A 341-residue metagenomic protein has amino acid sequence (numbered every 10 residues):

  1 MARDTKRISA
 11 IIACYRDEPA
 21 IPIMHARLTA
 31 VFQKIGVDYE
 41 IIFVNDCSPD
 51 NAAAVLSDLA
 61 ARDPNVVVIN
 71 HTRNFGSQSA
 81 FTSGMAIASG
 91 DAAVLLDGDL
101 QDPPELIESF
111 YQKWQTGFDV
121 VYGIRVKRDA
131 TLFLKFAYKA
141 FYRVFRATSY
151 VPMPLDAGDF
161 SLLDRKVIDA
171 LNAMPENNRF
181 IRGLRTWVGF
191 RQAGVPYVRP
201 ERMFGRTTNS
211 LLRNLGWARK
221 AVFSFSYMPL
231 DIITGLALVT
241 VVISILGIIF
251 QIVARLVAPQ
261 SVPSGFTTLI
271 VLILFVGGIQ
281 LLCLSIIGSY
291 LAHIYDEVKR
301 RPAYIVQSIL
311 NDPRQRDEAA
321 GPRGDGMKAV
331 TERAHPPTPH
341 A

Functional and structural regions predicted by a protein language model:
M1-A130: Structured catalytic core of nucleotide-sugar glycosyltransferases
A2-T5, F180-A341: Hydrophobic helical membrane-anchoring modules
A13, H71-R73, S161, T234 (+2 more regions): Short conserved micro-motifs on helix faces and helix-strand junctions that flank and scaffold key functional residues
A13, V31, L59, H71 (+6 more regions): Amphipathic alpha-helical segments that mediate coupling or scaffolding at interfaces
I23-A26, A30, A54, K139 (+3 more regions): Generic recognition of well-ordered alpha-helical segments within structured catalytic/regulatory domains
A30, K34, D58, R62 (+7 more regions): Conserved amphipathic alpha-helical interaction elements at protein-protein interfaces in regulatory, energy-coupling
I69-R73, S77-I87, Q101-L184, P200-R219: Acceptor/aglycone-binding surface of glycosyltransferases and processive sugar-polymer synthases
